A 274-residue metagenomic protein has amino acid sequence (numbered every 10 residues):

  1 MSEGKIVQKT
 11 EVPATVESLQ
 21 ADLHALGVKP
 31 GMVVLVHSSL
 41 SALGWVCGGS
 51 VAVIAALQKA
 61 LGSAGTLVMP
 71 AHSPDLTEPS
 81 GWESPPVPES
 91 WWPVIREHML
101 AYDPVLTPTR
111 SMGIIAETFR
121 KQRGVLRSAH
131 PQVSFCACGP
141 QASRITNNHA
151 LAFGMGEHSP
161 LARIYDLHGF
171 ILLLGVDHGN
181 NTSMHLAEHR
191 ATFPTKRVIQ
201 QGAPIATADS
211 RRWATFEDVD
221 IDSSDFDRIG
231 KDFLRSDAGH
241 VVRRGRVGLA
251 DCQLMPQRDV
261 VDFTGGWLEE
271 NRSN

Functional and structural regions predicted by a protein language model:
M1-N274: N-terminal and secondary-structure boundary signal
